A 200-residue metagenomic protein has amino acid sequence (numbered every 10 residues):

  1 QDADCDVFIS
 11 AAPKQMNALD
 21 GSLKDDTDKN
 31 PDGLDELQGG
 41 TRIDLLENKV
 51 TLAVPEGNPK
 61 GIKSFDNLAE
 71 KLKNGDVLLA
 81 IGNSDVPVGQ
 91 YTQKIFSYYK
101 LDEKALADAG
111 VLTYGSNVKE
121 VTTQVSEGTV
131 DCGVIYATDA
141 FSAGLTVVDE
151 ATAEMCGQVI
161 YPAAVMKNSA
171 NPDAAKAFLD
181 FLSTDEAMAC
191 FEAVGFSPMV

Functional and structural regions predicted by a protein language model:
Q1-D4, A12-G21, T41-N48, V54-V200: Exported/periplasmic ABC-transporter solute-binding proteins
K24-E36: Surface-exposed intrinsically disordered loops and tails
